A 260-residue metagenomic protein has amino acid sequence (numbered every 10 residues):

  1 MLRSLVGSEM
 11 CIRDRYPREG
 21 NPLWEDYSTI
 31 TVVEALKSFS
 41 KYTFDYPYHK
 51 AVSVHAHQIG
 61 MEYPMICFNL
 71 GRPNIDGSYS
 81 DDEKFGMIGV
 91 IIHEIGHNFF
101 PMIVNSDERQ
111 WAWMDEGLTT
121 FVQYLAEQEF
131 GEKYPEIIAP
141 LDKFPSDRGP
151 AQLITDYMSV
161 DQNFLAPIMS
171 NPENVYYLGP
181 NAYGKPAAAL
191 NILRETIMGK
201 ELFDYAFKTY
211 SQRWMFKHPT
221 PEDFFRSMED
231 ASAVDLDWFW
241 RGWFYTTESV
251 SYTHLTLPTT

Functional and structural regions predicted by a protein language model:
M1-G7, I12, H254-T260: Single conserved hydrophobic/aromatic residue that forms the stacking wall/gate of nucleotide- or nucleobase-binding
R15-L255, T260: Hydrophobic alpha-helical and helix-loop surface patches within well-folded domains that function as non-catalytic
